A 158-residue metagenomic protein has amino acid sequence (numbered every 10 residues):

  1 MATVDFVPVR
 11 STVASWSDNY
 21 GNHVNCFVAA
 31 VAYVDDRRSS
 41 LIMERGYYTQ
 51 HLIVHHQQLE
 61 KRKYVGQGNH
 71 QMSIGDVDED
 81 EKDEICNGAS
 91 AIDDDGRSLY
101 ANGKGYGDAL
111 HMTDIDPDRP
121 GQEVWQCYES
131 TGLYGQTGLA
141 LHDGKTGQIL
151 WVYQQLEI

Functional and structural regions predicted by a protein language model:
M1-I158: Beta-propeller-forming repeat regions
